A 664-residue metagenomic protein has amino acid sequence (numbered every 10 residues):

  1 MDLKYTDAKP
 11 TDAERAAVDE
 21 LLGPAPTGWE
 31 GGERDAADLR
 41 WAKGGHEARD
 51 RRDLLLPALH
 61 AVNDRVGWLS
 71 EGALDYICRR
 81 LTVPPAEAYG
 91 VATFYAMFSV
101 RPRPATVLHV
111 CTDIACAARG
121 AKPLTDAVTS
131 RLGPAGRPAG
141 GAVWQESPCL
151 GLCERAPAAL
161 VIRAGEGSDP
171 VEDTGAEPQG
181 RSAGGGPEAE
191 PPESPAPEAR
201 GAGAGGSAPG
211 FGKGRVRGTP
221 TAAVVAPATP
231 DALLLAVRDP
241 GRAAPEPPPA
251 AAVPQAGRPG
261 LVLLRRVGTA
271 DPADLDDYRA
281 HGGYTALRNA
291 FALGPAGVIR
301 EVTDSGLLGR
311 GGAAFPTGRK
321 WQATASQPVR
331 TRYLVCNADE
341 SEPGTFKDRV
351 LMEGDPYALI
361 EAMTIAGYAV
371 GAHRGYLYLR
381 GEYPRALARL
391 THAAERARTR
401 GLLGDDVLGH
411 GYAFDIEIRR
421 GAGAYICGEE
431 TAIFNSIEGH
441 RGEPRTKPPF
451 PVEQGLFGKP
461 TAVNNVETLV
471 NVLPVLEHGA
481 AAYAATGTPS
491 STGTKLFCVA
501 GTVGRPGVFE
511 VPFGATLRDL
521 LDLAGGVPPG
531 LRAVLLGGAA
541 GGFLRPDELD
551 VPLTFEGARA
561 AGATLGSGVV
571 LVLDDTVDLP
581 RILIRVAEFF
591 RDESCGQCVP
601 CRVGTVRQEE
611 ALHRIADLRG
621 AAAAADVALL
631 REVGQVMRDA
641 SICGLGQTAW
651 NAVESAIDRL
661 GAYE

Functional and structural regions predicted by a protein language model:
M1-E664: Feature of Fe-S/electron-transfer and energy-metabolism proteins that preferentially highlights extended coupling
